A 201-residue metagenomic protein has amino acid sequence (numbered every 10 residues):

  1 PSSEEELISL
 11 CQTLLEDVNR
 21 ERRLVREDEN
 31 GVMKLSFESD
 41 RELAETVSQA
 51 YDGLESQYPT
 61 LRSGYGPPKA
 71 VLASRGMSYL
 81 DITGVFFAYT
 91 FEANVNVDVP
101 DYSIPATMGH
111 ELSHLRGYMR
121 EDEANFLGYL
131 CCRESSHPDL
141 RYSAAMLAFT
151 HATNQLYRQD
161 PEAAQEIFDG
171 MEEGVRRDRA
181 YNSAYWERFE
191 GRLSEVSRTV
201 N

Functional and structural regions predicted by a protein language model:
P1-Q12: N-terminal low-structure segments adjacent to metalloprotease catalytic domains across cellular compartments
V18, R22-R26, R116-M119, C131 (+2 more regions): A generic secondary-structure signal for well-formed alpha-helical elements
R20-V97, D101: Auxiliary, metal-adjacent structural segments of Zn-dependent hydrolase domains
D40, V97-P105, G117-E121, P138-Y142 (+2 more regions): Solvent-exposed, acidic/flexible segments
I104-Y118, D122-N125, Y129-L130: Active-site recognition of the HExxH zinc-binding catalytic motif
Y129-P161: Short helix/loop segments within enzyme catalytic domains that coordinate or immediately flank catalytic cofactors
N154-D178: C-terminal amphipathic alpha-helical segment
M171-N201: Pan-zinc metallopeptidase signature
